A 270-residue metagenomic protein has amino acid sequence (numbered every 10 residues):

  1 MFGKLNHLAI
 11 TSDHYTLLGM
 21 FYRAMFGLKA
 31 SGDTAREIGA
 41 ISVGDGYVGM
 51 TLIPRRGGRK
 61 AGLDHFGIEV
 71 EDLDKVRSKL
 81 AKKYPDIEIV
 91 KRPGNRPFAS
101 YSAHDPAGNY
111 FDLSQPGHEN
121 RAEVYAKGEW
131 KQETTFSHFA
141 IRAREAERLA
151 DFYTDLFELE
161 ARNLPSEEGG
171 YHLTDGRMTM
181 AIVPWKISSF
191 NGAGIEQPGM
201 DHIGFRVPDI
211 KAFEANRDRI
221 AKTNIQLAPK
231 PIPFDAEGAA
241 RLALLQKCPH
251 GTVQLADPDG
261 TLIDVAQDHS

Functional and structural regions predicted by a protein language model:
M1-G49, N95, A99, A140-I187 (+1 more regions): Core segments of cupin and vicinal oxygen chelate
K4-D13, I41-G44, R55-A81, A99-H104 (+4 more regions): Vicinal oxygen chelate
Y47-T51, K60, G108-F111, R177-A181 (+1 more regions): Short, charged/polar, Gly/Pro-enriched secondary-structure boundary elements
I53-R55, V124-G128, S188-A193: Short beta-strand/turn micro-motifs at beta-sheet edges
P54-R59, G117-E119, P184-S189, H269-S270: A short, sequence-level motif marking secondary-structure junctions
K82-Q132, L164, H172, D218-S270: Vicinal oxygen chelate
E147-P233, G238-G251, P258: Structured core of small recognition/catalytic domains
